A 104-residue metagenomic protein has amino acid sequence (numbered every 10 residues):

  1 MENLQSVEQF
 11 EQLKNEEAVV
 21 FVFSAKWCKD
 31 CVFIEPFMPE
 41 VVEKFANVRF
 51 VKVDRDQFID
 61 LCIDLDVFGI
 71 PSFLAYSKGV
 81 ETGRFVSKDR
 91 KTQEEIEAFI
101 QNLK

Functional and structural regions predicted by a protein language model:
M1-V19, E95-K104: N-terminal leader/targeting and pre-domain segments
N3-Q5, F23, M38-V42, A46-D60: Thiol-based oxidoreductase modules, predominantly thioredoxin-like and allied folds used for disulfide exchange
F10-E11, I59-C62: Short hydrophobic/charged patches on amphipathic alpha-helices used for structural packing and interfaces
E11-E40: Local sequence-structure signature of Cys/Sec-based thiol-disulfide redox active-site neighborhoods
K29, Q57, K91: Short alpha-helical
L65-L74: Structural micro-motif
A75-K104: Non-catalytic, surface beta->alpha helical segment in thiol-disulfide oxidoreductase systems
